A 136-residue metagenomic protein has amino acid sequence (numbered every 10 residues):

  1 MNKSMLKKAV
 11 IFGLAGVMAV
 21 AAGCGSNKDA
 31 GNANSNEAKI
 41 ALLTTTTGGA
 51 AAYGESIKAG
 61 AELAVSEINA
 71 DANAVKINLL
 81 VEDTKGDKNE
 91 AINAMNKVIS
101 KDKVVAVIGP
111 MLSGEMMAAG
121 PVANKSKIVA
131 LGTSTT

Functional and structural regions predicted by a protein language model:
M1-K39, A70-A72: Short, low-complexity disordered leader/linker segments with a strong preference for bacterial N-terminal type II
N34, N96-S100, N124: Residue-level signal for alpha-helix termini/capping positions
A38-K39, N73-N78, K101-A106, K125-A130: Loop/turn elements at helix/coil->beta-strand transitions in domains of secreted/extracellular proteins
A41-G60, I68, E82-N89, M111-S113: Extracytoplasmic "Venus flytrap"
T47, V65-A72, I99-D102, I108-M111: Sec/Tat-exported extracytoplasmic proteins
S56, G60, A64-I68, A118-S126: Alpha-helical structural signal in soluble globular domains
L80-V81, K88-V105: Short, well-structured alpha-helical segments in soluble
V104-T136: Extracytoplasmic ligand/sensor domains, especially the bilobed periplasmic-binding protein
